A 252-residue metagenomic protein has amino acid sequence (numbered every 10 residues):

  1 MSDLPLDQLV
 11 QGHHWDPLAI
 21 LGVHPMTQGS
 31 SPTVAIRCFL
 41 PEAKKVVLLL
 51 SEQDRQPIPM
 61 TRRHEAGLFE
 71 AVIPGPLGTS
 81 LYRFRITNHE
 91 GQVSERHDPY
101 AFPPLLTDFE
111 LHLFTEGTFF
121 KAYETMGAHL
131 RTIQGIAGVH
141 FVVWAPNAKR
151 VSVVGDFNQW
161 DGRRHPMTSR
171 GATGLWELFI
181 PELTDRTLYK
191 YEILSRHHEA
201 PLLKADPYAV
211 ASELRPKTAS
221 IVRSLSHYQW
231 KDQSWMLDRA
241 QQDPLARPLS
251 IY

Functional and structural regions predicted by a protein language model:
M1-S30, R55, R63-A145, R170-Y252: The feature marks proteins involved in alpha-glucan
F39-K45, W144-V151: Short proline/glycine-enriched turn/loop motifs at strand-loop junctions of beta-rich domains
V46-L48, V151-V153, Y189: Short beta-strand elements bearing conserved aromatic residues within extracellular beta-rich modules
D54-R55, Q159-G162: Short beta-strand and strand-turn-strand segments in soluble, beta-rich domains
G155-F157: Inter-domain linker/hinge segments that demarcate the starts of reverse transcriptase and RNase H-type modules
R164-P166: Recognizes extended acidic, P/S/T-rich segments that occur within or adjacent to Ig-like beta-sandwich modules
